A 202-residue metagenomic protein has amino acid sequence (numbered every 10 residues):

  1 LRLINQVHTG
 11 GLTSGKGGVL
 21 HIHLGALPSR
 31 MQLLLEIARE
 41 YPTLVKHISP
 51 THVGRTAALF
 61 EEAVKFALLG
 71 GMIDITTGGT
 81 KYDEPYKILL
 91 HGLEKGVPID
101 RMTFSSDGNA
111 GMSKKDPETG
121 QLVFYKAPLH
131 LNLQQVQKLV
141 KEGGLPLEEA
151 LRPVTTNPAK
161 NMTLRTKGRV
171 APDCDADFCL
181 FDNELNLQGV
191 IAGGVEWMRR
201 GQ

Functional and structural regions predicted by a protein language model:
L1, P28, G79-Y86, K126-L133 (+3 more regions): Electropositive phosphate-/nucleotide-binding environments in soluble metabolic enzymes
L3-Q6, N161: Residues that form generic nucleotide/phosphate-binding pockets
N5-K115, T119-L122: Active-site core of metal-dependent hydrolases
K81-D83, T156, G189: Short secondary-structure capping/turn micro-motifs that flank functional sites
E94-C174, F178-F181: His/Asp/Glu-enriched, well-ordered alpha-helical/loop segment that forms or immediately abuts the divalent-metal
R169-Q202: C-terminal cap of metal-dependent C-N hydrolases
